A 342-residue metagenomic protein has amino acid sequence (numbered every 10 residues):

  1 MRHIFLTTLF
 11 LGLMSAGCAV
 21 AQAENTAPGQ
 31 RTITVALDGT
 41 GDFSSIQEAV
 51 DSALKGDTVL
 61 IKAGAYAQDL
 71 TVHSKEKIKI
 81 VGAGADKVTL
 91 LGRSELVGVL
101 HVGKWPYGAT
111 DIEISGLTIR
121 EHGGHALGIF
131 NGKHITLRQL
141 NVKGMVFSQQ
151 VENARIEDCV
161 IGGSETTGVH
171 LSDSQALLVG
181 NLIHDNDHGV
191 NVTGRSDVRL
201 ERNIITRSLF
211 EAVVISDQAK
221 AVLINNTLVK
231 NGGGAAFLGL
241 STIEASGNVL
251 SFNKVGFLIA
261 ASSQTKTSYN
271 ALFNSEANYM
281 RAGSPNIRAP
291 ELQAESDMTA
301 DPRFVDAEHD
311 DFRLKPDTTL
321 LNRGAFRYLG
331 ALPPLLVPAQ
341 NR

Functional and structural regions predicted by a protein language model:
M1-I4: Positively charged n-region of N-terminal signal peptides that target proteins for export
T7-A16: Bacterial N-terminal signal peptides
A19-A23: Boundary at the C-terminal end of the N-terminal hydrophobic targeting segment
T32-A65, T318-N322, P334: Acidic Gly/Asp/Thr-rich repetitive segments characteristic of extracellular carbohydrate-active and adhesion proteins
L37-T40, A63, K77-G123, M298-E308: Right-handed parallel beta-helix/beta-spiral solenoid domain characteristic of secreted/periplasmic
V50, D69-H73, V88-T89, V97-Y107 (+9 more regions): Glycine-rich beta-solenoid repeat tracts in large extracellular/virion proteins
V81-K87, T110-E121, K133-G144, E152-T167 (+6 more regions): Right-handed parallel beta-helix
E291-R342: C-terminal accessory segments
